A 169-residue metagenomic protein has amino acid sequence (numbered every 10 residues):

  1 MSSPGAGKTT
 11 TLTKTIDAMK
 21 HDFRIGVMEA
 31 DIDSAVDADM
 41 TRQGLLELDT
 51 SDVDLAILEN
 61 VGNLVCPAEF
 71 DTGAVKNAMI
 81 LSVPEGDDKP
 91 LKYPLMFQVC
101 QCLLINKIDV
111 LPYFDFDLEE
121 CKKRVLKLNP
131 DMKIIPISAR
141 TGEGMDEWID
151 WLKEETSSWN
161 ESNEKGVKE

Functional and structural regions predicted by a protein language model:
M1, A6-G73, G86-D88, F97: Nucleotide-state-sensitive switch-loop elements of NTP-binding domains
T11, D37, K89-K92, D117 (+1 more regions): Residues at alpha-helix caps and immediate loop-helix transition turns in enzyme cores, especially N- and C-cap
V27, N77, I134-P136: Conserved beta-strand scaffold positions in the cores of enzyme catalytic domains, especially in NTP/NDP-utilizing
D31, E59, N106, C121 (+1 more regions): Residue-level signature of catalytic and energy-coupling elements of molecular machines, predominantly ATP/GTP-dependent
A35-V36, L91-Q101, D150, E169: Hydrophobic transmembrane alpha-helix bundles
L64-K76, I80-M132: Conserved C-terminal guanine-recognition region of P-loop GTPase G domains, centered on the G4
V110-E169: Canonical P-loop GTPase G-domain recognition
